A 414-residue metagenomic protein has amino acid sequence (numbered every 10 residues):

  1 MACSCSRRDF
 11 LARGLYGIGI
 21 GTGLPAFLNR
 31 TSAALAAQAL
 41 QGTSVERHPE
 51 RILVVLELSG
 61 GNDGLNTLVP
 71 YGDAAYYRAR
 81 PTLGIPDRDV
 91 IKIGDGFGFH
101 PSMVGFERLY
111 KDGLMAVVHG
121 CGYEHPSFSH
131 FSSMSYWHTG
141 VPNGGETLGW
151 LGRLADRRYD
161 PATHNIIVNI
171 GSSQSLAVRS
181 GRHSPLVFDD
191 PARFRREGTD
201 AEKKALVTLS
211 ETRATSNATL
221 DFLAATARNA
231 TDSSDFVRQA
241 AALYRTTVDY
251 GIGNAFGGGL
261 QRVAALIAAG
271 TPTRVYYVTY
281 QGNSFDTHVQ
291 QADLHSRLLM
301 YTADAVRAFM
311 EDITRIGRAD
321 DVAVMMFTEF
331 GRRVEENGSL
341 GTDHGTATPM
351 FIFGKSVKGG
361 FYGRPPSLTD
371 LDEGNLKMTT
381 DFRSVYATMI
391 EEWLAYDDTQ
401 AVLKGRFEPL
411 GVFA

Functional and structural regions predicted by a protein language model:
M1-I316, E335, P349-A414: Feature for exported/extracytoplasmic and membrane-associated proteins, marking the mature portion
A319: Conserved H-loop
A323-F330: Acidic/histidine-rich, metal-coordinating catalytic segments
S339-M350: C-terminal, helix-dominated tail/subdomain
